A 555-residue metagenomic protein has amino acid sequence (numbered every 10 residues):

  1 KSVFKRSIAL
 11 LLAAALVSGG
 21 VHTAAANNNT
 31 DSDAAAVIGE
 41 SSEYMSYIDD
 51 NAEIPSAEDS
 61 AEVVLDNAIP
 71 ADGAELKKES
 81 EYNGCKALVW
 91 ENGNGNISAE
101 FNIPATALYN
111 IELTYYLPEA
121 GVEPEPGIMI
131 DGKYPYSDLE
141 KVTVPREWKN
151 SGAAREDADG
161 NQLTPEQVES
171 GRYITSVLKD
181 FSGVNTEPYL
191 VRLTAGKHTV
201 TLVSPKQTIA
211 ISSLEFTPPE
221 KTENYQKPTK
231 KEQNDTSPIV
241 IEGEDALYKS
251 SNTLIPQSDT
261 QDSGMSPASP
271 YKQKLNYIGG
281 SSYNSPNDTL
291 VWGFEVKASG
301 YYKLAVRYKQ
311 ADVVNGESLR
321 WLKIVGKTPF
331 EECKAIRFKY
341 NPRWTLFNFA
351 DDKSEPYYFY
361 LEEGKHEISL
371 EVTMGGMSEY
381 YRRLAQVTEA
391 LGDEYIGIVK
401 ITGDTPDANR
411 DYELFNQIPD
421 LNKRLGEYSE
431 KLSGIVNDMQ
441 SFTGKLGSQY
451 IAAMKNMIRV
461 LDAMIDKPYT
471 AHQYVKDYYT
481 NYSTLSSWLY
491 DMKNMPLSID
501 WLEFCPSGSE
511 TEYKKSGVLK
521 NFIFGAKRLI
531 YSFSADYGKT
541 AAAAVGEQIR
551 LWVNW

Functional and structural regions predicted by a protein language model:
K1-I8: Bacterial N-terminal signal peptides that target proteins for export
L12-L16: Hydrophobic core
V17-A24: C-terminal segment of classical bacterial N-terminal signal peptides
N27-S532: Extracytoplasmic
L529, K539-G546: Short, solvent-exposed loop/beta-turn-alpha elements that line the ligand-binding surface or hinge of extracytoplasmic
E547-W555: Short, well-ordered beta-strand elements
